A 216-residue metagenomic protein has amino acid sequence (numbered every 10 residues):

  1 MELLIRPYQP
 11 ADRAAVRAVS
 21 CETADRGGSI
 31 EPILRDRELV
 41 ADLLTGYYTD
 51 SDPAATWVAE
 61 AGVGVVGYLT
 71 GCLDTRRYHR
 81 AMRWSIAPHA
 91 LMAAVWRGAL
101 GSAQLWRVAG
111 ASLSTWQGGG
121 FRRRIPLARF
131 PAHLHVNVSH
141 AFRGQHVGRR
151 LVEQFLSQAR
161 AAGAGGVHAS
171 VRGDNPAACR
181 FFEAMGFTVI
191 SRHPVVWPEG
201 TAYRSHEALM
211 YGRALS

Functional and structural regions predicted by a protein language model:
M1-A11, L215-S216: Conserved N-terminal entry element of GNAT/NAT acetyltransferase domains
A24-L44, R83-L91: Conserved GNAT-fold acetyl-CoA-binding loop/helix
I33-T56, G62, T70: Active-site rim helix/loop that mediates acceptor-substrate recognition in acyltransferases
R76, F121, S170, E183 (+1 more regions): Conserved catalytic-core motifs of GNAT/GCN5-like acyltransferases
R76-H135, E199: Conserved acyl-donor/pantetheine-binding loop and adjacent beta-alpha core of acyl/acetyltransferases and related
F130, A159-V171: Conserved GNAT acetyl-CoA-binding A-motif
L134-R143, A169-C179, V195-W197: Conserved beta-strand-loop-alpha-helix junction that forms the acyl-donor binding cleft
G144-Q158, R180-A184: Conserved acetyl-CoA-binding loop-helix of GNAT-fold acetyltransferases
